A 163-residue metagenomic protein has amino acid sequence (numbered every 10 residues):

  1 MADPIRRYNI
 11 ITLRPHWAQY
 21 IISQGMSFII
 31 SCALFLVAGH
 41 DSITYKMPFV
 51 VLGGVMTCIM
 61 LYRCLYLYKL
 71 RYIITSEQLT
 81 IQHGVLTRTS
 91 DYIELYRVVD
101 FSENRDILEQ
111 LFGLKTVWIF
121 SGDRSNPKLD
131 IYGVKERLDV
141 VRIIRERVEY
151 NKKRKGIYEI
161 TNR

Functional and structural regions predicted by a protein language model:
M1-R163: N-terminal basic, Ser/Thr-rich segments that initiate or prime the first beta/alpha elements at protein or domain
